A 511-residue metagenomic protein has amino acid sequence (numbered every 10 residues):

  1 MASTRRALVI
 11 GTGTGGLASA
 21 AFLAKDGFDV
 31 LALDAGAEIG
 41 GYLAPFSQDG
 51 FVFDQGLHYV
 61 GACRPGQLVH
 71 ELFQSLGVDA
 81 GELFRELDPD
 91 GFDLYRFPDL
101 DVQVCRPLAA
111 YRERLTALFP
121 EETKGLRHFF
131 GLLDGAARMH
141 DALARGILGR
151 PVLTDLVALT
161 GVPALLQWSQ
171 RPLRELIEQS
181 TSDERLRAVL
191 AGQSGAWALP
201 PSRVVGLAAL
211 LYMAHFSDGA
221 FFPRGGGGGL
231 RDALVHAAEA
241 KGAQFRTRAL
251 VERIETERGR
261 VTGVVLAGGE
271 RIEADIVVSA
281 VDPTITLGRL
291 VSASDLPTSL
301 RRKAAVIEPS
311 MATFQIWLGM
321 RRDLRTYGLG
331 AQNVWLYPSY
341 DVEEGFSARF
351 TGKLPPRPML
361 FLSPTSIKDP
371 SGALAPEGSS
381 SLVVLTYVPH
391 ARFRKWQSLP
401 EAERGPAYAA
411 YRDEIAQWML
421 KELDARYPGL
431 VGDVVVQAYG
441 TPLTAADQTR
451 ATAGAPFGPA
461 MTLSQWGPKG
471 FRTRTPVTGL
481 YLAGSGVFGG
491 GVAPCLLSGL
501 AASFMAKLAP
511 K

Functional and structural regions predicted by a protein language model:
S3-R138, P459-M461: N-terminal glycine-rich phosphate/pyrophosphate-binding loop and immediately adjacent elements
L57, S485-K507: A conserved FAD-binding loop/helix module that cradles the flavin
R64, A164-L173, F216-H236, R246 (+1 more regions): Short beta-strand to alpha-helix junction loop
P98-V204: Rossmann-like flavin
D183-W197, R357-F361, L420, A425-G489: A glycine-rich dinucleotide-binding beta-alpha-beta segment and adjacent secondary-structure elements that constitute
L210-V261, V265-A267: Helical element adjacent to the flavin cofactor pocket in flavoenzyme catalytic cores
E252-P376: Mid-domain catalytic core of redox enzymes that form a hydrophobic substrate pocket/lid adjacent to a catalytic redox
R321-G440: C-terminal segments that line or cap access tunnels to active or ligand-binding sites in enzymes and enzyme-associated
